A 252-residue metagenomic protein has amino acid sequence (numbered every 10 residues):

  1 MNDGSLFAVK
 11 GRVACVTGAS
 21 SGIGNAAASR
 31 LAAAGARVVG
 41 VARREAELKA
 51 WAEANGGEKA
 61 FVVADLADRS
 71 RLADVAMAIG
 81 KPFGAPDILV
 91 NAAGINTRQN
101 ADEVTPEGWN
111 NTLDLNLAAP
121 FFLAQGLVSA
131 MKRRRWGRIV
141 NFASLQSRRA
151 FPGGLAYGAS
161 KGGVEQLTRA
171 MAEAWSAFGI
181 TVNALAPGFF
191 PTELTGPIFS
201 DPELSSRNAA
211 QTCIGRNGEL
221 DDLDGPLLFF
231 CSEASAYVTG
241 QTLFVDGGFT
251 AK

Functional and structural regions predicted by a protein language model:
V13, S20-S21: Conserved glycine-rich cofactor-binding loop
A36-A50: Conserved glycine-rich Rossmann-like NAD(P)H-binding loop of the short-chain dehydrogenase/reductase
A85, V90, S176, T181 (+1 more regions): Short, small/polar-rich loop/turn modules that mediate ligand/substrate recognition or access, typified
N100-A101, T105-L113, I139, N208: Substrate-binding pocket helix/loop in short-chain dehydrogenase/reductase
A124, S160, T168: Active-site helix of classical SDR
S129, E173-A174, A236: Alpha-helical segment proximal to the catalytic Tyr-Lys
S144: Residue(s) in the substrate-gating loop at a strand-loop-helix junction that position the organic substrate next
